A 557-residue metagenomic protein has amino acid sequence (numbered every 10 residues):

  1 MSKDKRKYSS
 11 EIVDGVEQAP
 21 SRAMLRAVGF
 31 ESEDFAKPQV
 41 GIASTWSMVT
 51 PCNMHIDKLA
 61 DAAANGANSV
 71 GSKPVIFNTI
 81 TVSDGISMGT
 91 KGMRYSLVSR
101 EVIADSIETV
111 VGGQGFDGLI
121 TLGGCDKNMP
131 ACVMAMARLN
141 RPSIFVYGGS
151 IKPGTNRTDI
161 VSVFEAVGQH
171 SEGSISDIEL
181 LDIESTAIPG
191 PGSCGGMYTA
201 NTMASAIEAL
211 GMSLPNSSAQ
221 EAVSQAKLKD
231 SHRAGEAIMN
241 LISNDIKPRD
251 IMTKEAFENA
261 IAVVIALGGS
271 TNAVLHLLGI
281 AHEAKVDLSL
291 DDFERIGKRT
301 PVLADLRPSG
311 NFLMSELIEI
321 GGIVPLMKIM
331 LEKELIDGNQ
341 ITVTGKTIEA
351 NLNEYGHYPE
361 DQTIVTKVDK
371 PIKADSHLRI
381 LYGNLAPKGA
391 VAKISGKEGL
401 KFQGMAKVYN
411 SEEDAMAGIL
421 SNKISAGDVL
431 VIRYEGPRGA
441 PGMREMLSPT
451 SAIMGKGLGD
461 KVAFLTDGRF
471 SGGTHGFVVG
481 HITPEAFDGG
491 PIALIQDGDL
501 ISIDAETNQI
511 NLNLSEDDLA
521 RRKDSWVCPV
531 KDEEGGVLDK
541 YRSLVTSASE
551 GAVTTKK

Functional and structural regions predicted by a protein language model:
S2-M54, L59-N78, G85-I86, K91-S96 (+4 more regions): Catalytic or ion-coupling anion/metal-binding cores of large enzyme and transporter domains
S96-D105: Glycine-rich, highly charged phosphate/nucleotide-binding loops
V111-C132, I144-Y147: A short, small-residue-rich loop immediately preceding and capping a beta-strand
